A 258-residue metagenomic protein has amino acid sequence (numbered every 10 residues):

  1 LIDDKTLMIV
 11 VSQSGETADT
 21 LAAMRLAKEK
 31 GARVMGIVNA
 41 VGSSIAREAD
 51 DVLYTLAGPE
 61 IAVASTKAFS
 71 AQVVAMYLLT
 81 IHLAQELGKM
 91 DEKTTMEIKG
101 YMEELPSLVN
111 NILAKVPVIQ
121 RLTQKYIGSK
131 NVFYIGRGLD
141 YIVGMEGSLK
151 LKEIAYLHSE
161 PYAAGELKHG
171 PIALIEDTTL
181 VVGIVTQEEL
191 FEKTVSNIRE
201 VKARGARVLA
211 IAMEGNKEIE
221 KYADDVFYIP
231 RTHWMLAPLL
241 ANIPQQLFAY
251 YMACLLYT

Functional and structural regions predicted by a protein language model:
L1-L256: A SIS-like phosphosugar-recognition module
